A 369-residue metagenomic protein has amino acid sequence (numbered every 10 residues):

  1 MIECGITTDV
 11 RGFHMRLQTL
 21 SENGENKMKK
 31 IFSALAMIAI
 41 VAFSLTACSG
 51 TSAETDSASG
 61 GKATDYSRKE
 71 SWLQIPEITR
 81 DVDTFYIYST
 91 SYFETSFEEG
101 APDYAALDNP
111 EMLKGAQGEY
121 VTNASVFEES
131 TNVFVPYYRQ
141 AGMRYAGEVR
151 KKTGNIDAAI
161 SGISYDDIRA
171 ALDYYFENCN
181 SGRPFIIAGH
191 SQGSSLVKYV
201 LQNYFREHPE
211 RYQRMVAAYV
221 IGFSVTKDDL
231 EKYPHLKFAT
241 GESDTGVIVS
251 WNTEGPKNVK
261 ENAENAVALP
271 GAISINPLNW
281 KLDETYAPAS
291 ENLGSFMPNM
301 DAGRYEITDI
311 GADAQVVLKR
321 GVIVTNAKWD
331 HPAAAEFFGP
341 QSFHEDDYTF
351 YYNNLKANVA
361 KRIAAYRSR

Functional and structural regions predicted by a protein language model:
E3-K27: Short, Lys/Arg-enriched N-terminal segments with co-localized hydrophobic residues within the first ~10-30 amino acids
K27-L35: Bacterial N-terminal signal peptides that target proteins for export
T46-A47: C-terminal motif of bacterial Sec signal peptides marking the signal peptidase cleavage site
T51-L113: N-terminal low-complexity, Ser/Thr- and acidic-residue-enriched intrinsically disordered segments
Y88-R183, A327-R369: Active-site catalytic motif of lipid deacylating hydrolases and related acyltransferases
D166-S181, N203-Y352, K356-A365, R369: Surface cap/lid and interfacial helix-loop subdomains adjacent to catalytic sites that gate substrate access
G189, G193: Gly/Ala-rich beta-loop-alpha elbow adjacent to hydrolase catalytic centers
L196-V200: Hydrolases whose catalytic domains are alpha/beta-hydrolase-1, hotdog thioesterase, or metallo-beta-lactamase-like
